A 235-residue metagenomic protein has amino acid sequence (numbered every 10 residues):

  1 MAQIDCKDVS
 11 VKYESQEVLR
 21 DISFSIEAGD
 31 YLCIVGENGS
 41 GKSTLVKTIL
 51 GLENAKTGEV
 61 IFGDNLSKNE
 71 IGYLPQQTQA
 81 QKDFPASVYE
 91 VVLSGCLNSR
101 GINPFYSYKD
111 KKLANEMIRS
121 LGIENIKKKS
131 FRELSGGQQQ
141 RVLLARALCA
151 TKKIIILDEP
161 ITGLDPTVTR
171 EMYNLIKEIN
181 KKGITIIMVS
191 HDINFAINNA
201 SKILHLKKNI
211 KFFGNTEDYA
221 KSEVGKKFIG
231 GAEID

Functional and structural regions predicted by a protein language model:
G58-N69: Conserved ABC transporter NBD signature motif
Y108-I126: Conserved ABC ATPase "signature" region
S130-L134, Q138: Conserved ABC ATPase signature
I155-D158: Catalytic Walker B motif of ABC-type/P-loop ATPase nucleotide-binding domains
P166-V168: Helix N-cap at the start of a conserved alpha-helix in ABC-type nucleotide-binding domains
S190-H191: H-loop/switch region of ABC-family ATPase nucleotide-binding domains
I203-N215: H-loop (His-switch) and adjacent beta-strand-loop-beta switch element of ABC-type ATPase nucleotide-binding domains
